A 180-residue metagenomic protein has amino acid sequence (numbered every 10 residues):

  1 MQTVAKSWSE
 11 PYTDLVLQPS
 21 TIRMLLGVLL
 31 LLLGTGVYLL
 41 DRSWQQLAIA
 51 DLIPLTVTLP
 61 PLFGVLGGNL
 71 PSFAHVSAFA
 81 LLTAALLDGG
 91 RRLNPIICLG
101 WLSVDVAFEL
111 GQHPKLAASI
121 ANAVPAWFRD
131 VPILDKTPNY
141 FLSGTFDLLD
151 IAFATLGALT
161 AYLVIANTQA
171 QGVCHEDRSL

Functional and structural regions predicted by a protein language model:
M1-L180: Bulky hydrophobic segments
